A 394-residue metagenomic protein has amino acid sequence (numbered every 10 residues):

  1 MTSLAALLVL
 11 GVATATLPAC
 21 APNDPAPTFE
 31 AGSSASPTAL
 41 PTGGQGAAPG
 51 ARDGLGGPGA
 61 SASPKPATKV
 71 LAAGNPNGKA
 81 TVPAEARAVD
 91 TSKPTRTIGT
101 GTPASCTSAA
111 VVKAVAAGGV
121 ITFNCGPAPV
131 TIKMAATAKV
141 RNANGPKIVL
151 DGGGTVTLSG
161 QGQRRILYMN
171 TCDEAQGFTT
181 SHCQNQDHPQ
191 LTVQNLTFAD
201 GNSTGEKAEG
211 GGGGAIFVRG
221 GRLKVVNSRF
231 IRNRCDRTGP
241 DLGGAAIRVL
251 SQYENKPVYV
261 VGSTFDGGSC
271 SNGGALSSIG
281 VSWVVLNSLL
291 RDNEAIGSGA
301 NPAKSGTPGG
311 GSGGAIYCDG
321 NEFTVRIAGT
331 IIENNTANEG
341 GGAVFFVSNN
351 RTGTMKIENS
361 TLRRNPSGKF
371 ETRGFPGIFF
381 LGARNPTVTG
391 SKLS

Functional and structural regions predicted by a protein language model:
S3-T16: Bacterial N-terminal signal peptides
L17-I98: N-terminal low-complexity, Pro/Thr-rich disordered segments that flank secretion/membrane-targeting signals
I98-T122: Acidic Gly/Asp/Thr-rich repetitive segments characteristic of extracellular carbohydrate-active and adhesion proteins
T102, C125-P127, G154, G162 (+3 more regions): A mature extracytoplasmic/lumenal domain signature
V112, A116-A117, K133-D151, T157-Q194 (+4 more regions): Extracellular beta-strand-rich solenoid/capping regions of secreted or surface-exposed proteins that bind or remodel
G119, V130, A136-A138, P146-I148 (+18 more regions): The right-handed parallel beta-helix/beta-solenoid scaffold, focusing on the short coil/turn and N-cap positions
G152-G154, H188-N202, R222-D236, E254-S271 (+4 more regions): Right-handed parallel beta-helix
R164-A175, G201-G210, R232-G243, R248-S251 (+6 more regions): Acidic/polar low-complexity surface segments
